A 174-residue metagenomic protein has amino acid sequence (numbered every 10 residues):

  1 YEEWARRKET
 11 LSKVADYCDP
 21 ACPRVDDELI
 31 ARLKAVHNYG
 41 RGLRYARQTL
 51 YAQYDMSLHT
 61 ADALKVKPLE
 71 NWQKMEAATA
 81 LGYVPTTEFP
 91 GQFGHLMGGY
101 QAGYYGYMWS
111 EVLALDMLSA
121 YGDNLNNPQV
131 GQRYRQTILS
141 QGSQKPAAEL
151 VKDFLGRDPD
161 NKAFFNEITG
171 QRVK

Functional and structural regions predicted by a protein language model:
Y1-K174: Cation-handling catalytic/transport regions enriched in His/Asp/Glu
